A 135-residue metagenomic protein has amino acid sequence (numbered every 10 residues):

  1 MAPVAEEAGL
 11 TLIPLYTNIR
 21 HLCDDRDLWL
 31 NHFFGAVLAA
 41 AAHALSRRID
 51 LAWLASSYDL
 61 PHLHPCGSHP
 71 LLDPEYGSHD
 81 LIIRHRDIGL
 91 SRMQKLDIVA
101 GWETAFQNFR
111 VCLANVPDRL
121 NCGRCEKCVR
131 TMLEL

Functional and structural regions predicted by a protein language model:
M1-L135: Nucleotide-activated chemistry modules centered on ATP-dependent adenylation/adenylyltransferase
